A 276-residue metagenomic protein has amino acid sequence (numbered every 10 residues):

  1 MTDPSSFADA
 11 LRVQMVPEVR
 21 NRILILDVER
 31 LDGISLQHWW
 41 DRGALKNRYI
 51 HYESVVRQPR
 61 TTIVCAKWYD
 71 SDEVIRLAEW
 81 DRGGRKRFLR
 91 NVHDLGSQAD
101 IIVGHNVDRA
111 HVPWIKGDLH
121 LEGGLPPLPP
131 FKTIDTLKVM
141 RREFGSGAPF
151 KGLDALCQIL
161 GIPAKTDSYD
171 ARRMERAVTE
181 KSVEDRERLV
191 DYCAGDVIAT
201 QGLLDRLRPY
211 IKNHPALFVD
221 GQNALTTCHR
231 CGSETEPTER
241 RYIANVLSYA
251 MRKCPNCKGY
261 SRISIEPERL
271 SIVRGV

Functional and structural regions predicted by a protein language model:
T2-S97: Conserved RNase H-like, two-metal-ion catalytic cores of nucleic-acid enzymes
W68-I159: Conserved DEDDh/DEDDy metal-dependent 3′-5′ exonuclease domain
V103, A155-Q222: Acidic, Mg2+-coordinating catalytic module of metal-dependent nucleases/exonucleases that use a two-metal-ion mechanism
G221-N223, S248-Y249: Flanking scaffold residues of small Cys/His-coordinated metal-binding clusters
T226-C231, C254-C257: Short cysteine-rich clusters marking metal-coordination/redox-active sites
T235-R240, I263-S264: Short, non-ligating residues that shape and space the ligands of small metal-coordination modules and catalytic
R241-M251: Short linker/helix segments within small regulatory modules
C254-V276: Short metal-binding segments enriched for Cys and/or His
